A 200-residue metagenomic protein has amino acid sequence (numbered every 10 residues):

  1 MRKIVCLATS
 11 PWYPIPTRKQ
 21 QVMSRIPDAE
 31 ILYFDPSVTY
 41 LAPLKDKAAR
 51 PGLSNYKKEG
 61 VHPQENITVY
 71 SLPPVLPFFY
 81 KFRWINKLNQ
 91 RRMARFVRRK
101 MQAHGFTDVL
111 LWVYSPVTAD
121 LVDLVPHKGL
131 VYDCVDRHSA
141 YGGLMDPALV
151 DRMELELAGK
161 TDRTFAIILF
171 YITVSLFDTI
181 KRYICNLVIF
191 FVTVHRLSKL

Functional and structural regions predicted by a protein language model:
M1-N55: N-terminal subdomain of nucleotide-sugar transferases
E30-L32, W112, D123-S139: Active-site proximal beta-strand in glycosyltransferases
F34-P36, V113-Y114, A166-I168: Replace "coordinates the UDP/GDP/TDP-sugar" with "coordinates nucleotide-activated sugar donors
L41-F106: A conserved catalytic-core segment of Leloir-type glycosyltransferases
M93-A94, L110-V125: An aromatic- and histidine-rich active-site surface loop
R95-R99, P147-T164, F177: Membrane-proximal helix-turn-helix segments that form the acceptor-binding/catalytic region of lipid-linked
K160-R182, T193: A short, active-site helix/loop in glycosyltransferases that binds the activated sugar's phosphate group
C185-R196, L200: Short beta-strand->alpha-helix junction loop in the catalytic core of nucleotide-activated group-transfer enzymes
